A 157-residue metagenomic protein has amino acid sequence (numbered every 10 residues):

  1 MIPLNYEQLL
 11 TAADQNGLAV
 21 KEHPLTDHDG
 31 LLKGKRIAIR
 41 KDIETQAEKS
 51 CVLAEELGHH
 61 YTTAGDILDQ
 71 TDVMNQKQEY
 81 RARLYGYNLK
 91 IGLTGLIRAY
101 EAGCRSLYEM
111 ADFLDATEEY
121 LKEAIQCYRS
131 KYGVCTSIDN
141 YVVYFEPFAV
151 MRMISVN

Functional and structural regions predicted by a protein language model:
M1-V52, L57-N157: Active-site hotspot residues in diverse enzymes, especially metal/ion-binding acidic/histidine motifs
